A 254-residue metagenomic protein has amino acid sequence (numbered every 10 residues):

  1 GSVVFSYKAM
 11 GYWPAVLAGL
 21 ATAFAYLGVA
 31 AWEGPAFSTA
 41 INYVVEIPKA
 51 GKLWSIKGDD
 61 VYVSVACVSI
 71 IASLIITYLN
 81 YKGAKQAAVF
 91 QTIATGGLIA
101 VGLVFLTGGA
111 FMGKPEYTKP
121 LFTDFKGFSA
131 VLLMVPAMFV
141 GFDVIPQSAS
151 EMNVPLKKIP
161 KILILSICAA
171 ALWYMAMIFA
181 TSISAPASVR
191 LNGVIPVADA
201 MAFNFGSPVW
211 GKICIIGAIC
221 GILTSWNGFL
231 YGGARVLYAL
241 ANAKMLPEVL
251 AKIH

Functional and structural regions predicted by a protein language model:
G1-S73, Y78-Y81, I219-A239: Hydrophobic transmembrane alpha-helices that form the core helical bundles of multi-pass secondary transporters
G1-Y7, G11, Y43-A50, I164-N227 (+1 more regions): TM-loop-TM module centered on a large, flexible mid-protein loop between adjacent transmembrane helices in multi-pass
S2-V3, F142-P146, A198, A234: Interfacial helix-capping/hinge residues at the ends of transmembrane alpha-helices
K8-W13, S150-I159, L165, A241-P247: Juxtamembrane helix-boundary/capping and inter-helix hinge elements in multi-pass membrane proteins
A31-G34, S38-P48, Y78-K85, V104-K114 (+4 more regions): Structural signature of transmembrane alpha-helix termini at the membrane-water interface
I41, S64-M112, F122-G127, L163-C168: Membrane-interface loop-to-helix entry segments
I47-G51, Y81-A88, A110-T118, F139 (+3 more regions): Transmembrane helix-loop junctions in multipass membrane proteins, especially transporters and channels
S69-I75, L121-S184, W210-L230: Hydrophobic, membrane-embedded alpha-helices of multi-pass small-molecule transporters
